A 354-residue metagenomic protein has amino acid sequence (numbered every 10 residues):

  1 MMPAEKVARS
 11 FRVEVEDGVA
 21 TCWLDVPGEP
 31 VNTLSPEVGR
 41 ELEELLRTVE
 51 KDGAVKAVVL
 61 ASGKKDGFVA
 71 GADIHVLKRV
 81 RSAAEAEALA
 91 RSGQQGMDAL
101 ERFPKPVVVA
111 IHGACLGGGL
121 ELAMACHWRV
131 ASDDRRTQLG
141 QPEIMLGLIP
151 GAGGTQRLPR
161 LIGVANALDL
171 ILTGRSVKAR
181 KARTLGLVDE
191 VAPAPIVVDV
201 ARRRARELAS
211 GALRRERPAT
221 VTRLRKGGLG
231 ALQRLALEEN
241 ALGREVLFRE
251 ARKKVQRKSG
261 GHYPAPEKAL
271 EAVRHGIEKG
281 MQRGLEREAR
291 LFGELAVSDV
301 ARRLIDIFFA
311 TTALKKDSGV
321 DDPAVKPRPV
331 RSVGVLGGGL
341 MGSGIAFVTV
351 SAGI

Functional and structural regions predicted by a protein language model:
M1-A61, S92, D98: Conserved CoA-thioester-binding segment of acyl-CoA-metabolizing enzymes
M2-D25, M124-A125, L172-L291, F308-K326: Amphipathic alpha-helical segments at domain termini/boundaries
S62-G96, C115, M145-G147: Glycine- (often His-adjacent) and acidic-residue-rich active-site loop that binds/positions the CoA thioester
G63, Q94, D98-L146, P150 (+2 more regions): Glycine-rich beta-to-alpha active-site loop
T155-A165: Hydrophobic, secondary-structure "cap" segments at the distal end of domains
G293-R302: Long amphipathic alpha-helix in the N-terminal Rossmann-like dinucleotide-binding domain of NAD(P)-dependent
P327-I354: Phosphate-binding active sites in nucleotide-utilizing proteins
